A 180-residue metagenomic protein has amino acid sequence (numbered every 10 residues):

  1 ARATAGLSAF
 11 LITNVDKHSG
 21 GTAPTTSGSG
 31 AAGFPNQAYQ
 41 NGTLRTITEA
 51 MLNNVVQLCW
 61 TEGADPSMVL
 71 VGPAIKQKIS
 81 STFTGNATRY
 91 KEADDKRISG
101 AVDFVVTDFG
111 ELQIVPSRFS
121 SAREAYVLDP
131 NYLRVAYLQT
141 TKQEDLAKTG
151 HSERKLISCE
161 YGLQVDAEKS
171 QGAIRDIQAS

Functional and structural regions predicted by a protein language model:
A1-S180: Core alpha/beta structural scaffold of self-assembling particle/tube/pore-forming proteins
